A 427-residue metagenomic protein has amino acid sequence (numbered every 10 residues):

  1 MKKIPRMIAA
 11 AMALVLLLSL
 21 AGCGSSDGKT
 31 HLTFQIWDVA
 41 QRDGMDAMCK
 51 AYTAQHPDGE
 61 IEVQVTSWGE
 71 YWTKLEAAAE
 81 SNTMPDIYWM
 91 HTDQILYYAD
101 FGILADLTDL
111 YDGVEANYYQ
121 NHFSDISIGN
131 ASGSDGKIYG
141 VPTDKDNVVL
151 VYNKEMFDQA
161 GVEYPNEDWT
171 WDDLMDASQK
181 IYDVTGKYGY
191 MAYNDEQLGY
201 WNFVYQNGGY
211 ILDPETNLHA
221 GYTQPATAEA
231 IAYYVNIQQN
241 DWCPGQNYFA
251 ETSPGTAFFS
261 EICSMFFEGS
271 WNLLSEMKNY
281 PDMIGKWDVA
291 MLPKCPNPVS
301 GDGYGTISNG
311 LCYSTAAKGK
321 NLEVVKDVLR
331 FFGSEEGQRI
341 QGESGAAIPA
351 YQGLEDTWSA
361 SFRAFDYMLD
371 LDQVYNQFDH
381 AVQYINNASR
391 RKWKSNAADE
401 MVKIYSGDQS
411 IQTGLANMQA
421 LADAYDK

Functional and structural regions predicted by a protein language model:
C23, A290, E343-S395, K403: Long, aromatic- and glycine/proline-rich binding clefts that accommodate carbohydrate-like moieties
G28-V39, G59-Q64, D86-I87, Y139: Short, well-ordered beta-strand elements
A51-H122, Q159-G161, A257, E261-M265 (+2 more regions): Extracytoplasmic "Venus flytrap"/periplasmic binding protein-like
A54-Q55, A160, I237-N240, N279-I348: Extracytoplasmic/periplasmic substrate-recognition and gating elements
D86, A116-M156, Y188, S300-T306 (+1 more regions): A structural signal for short loop-to-beta-strand junctions that line the ligand-binding cleft of periplasmic/secreted
T92-N147, K286-A290, F362, Q373-N376: Hinge/lid segment of periplasmic solute-binding proteins
G133-T143, V148, D172-A220, A226 (+1 more regions): Extracytoplasmic/periplasmic solute-binding protein
S178-K180, T216-N247: Glycine-centered hinge/linker elements that transmit conformational signals in sensory and ligand-binding systems
